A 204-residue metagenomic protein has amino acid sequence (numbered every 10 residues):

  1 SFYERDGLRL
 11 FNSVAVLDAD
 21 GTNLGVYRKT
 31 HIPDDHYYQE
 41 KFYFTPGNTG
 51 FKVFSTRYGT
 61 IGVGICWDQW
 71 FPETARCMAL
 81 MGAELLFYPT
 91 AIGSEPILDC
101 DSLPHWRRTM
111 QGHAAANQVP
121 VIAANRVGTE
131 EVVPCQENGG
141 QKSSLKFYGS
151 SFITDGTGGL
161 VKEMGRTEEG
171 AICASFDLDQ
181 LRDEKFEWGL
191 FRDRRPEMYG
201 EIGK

Functional and structural regions predicted by a protein language model:
E4-G112, E187-W188: Active-site catalytic loop in hydrolytic enzyme cores
S13-V16, K52, S151-I153, A171-A174: Short beta-strand scaffold segments in enzyme catalytic cores
D18-G21, D155-T157, F176: Short acidic-glycine loop/turn motifs at beta-strand connectors
T22-G25, G159-V161, R182: Short helix-loop capping/hinge motifs at secondary-structure junctions, enriched in acidic/polar residues
Y27, F54, A124, M164 (+1 more regions): Hydrophobic residues at beta-strand termini and immediately following loops that shape nucleotide-binding pockets
C66-A171: CN hydrolase (nitrilase-like) catalytic-core segments centered on the catalytic cysteine and neighboring Lys/Glu
D179-K204: A conserved C-terminal secondary-structure "cap"
